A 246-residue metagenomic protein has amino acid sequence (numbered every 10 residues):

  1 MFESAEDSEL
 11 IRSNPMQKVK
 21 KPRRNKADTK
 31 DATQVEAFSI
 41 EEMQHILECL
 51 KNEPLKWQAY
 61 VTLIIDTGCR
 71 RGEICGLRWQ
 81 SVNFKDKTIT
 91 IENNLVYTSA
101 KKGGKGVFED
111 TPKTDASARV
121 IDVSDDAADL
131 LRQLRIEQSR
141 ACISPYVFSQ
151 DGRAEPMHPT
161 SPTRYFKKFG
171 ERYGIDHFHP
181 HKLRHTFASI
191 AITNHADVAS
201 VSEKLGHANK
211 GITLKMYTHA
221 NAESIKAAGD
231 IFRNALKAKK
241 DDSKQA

Functional and structural regions predicted by a protein language model:
M1-A5, V19, V123: Non-catalytic DNA-binding core/recognition domains of DNA-processing enzymes
E3-P15, E155-S161, D176-K182: N-terminal core-binding DNA-recognition domain of tyrosine site-specific recombinases/integrases
D7, I11-S13, Q17-L77, F84-K85 (+2 more regions): Basic, Lys/Arg- and aromatic-enriched nucleic-acid-binding interface segment
D7, T62, D66-E73, T160-S161 (+2 more regions): C-terminal catalytic core of tyrosine-transesterase DNA break-rejoin enzymes
A32, T88-T90, S99, E109-R132 (+1 more regions): C-terminal catalytic core of Y-nucleophile DNA break-rejoin enzymes
S81-T88, H177, A196-M216: Short, polar N-cap/turn motifs at the start of nucleic acid-interacting alpha helices
D86, Y97-A118, D122-A127, S224 (+1 more regions): C-terminal secondary-structure termini that scaffold catalytic or DNA-interacting sites
L95, A154, L205-I231: Catalytic-site neighborhood detector that most strongly recognizes the C-terminal catalytic loop/helix of tyrosine
